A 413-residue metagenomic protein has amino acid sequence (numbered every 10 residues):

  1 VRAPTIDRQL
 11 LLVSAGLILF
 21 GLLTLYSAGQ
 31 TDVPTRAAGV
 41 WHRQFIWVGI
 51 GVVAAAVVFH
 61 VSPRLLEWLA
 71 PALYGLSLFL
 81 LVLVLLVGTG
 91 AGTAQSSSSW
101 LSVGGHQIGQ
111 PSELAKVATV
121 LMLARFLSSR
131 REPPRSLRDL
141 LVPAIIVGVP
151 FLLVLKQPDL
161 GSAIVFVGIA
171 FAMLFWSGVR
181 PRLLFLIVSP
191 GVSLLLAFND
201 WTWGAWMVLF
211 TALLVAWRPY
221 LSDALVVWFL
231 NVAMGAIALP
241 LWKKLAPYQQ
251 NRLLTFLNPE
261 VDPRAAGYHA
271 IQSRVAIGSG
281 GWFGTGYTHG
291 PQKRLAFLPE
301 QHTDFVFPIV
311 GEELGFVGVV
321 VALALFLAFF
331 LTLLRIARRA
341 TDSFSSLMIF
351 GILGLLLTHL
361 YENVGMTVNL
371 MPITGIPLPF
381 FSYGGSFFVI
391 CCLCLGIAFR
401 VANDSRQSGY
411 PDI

Functional and structural regions predicted by a protein language model:
V1-L12, G16-L17, L23-V167, F171 (+11 more regions): Membrane-helix boundary/helix-loop-helix interface segments in multi-pass membrane proteins
I18-L22, G49-V57, S77-L85, S189-L195 (+3 more regions): Hydrophobic core of alpha-helical transmembrane segments in multi-pass integral membrane proteins
L25-A28, V208-L214, A328-L333, Y361-P372: Transmembrane alpha-helical segments of integral membrane proteins
I46-A54, A115-K116, E313-L333, C391: Hydrophobic alpha-helical transmembrane segments
E67-A70, L160-A163, R182-F185, W201-V208 (+1 more regions): Short, aromatic-rich membrane-interface segments at the entry and exit of alpha-helical transmembrane domains
A94-W100, G105, S193-V319, S343-S345: Hydrophobic, glycine- and aromatic-enriched re-entrant/interface helices and adjoining loop segments
F297, I309-E312, I352-L356, G384-F387: Transmembrane helix-bundle signature of multi-pass membrane transporters/permeases
F316-L360: Hydrophobic transmembrane alpha-helices and their immediate junctions
